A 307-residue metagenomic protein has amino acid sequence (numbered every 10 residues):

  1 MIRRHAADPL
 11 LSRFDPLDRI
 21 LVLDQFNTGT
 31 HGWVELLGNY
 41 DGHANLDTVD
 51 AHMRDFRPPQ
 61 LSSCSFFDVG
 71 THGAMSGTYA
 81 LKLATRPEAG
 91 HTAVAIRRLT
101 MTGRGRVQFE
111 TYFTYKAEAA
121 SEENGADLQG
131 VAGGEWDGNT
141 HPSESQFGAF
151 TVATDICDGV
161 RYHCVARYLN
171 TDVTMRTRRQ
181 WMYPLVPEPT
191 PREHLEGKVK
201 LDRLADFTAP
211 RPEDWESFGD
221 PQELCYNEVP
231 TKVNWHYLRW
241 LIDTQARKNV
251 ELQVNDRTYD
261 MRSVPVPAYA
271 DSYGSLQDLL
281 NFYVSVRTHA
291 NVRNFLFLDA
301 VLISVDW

Functional and structural regions predicted by a protein language model:
M1-F56: Extracellular carbohydrate-recognition regions
D24-F26, F109-F113, V301: Short hydrophobic/aromatic patches on beta-strands that form ligand-binding or substrate-lining surfaces
F26, L238, L296-I303: Extracellular beta-strand elements of beta-rich domains used for carbohydrate recognition/degradation or cell-matrix
F66-D68, A74-A205, V305: Secretory/extracellular carbohydrate-interaction modules and structurally similar beta-sandwich "look-alikes"
R97-F109, C225-N234, V292, F297: Extracellular/lumenal carbohydrate-interaction signature centered on repeated Trp-anchored short motifs
N234-E251: Localized edge beta-strand/strand-to-loop motifs within extracellular or lumenal beta-rich domains
L252-Y259: Short strand-turn-strand beta-turns centered on an Asx-Gly dipeptide
S263-D299: Flexible glycan-contacting loops in extracellular carbohydrate-active proteins
